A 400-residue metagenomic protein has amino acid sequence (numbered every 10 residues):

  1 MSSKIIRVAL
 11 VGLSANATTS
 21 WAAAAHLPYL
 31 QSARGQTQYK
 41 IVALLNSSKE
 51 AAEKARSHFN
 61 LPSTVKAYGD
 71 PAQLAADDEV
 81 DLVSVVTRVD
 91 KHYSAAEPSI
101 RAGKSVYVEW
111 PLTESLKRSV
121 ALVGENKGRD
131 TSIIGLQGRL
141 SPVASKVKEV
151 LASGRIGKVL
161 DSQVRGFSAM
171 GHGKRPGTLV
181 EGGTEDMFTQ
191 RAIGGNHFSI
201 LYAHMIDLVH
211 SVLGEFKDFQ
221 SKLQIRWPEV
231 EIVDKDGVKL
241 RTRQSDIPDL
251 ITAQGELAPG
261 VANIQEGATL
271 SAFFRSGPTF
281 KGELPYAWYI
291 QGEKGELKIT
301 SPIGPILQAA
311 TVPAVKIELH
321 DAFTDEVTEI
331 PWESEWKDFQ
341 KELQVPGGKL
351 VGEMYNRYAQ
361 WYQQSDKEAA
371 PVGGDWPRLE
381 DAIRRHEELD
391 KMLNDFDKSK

Functional and structural regions predicted by a protein language model:
M1-L61: N-terminal Rossmann-like dinucleotide-binding module
S2-I5, L10, R34-Q36, L45 (+8 more regions): C-terminal helix-rich "cap/oligomerization" subdomain common to oxidoreductases
S14-T19, D130, R139-S245: Predominantly a Rossmann-like dinucleotide-binding segment in NAD(P)-dependent oxidoreductases
Q38-A43, T64, D81-V83, N196: Short active-site oxyanion
A55-S63, A121-K127: Short, conserved SAM-binding/catalytic segment of Class I S-adenosyl-L-methionine-dependent methyltransferases
T64-D70: Conserved SAM-binding strand-loop segment of SAM-dependent methyltransferases
D81-L82, R88-L140, A152-G154: Beta-strand-loop-alpha-helix segment that lines the small-molecule cofactor/substrate pocket of alpha/beta enzymes
V180, I200-A309, N356-K367: Contiguous beta-strand/loop segments that form the cofactor/metal-binding neighborhood of enzyme cores
